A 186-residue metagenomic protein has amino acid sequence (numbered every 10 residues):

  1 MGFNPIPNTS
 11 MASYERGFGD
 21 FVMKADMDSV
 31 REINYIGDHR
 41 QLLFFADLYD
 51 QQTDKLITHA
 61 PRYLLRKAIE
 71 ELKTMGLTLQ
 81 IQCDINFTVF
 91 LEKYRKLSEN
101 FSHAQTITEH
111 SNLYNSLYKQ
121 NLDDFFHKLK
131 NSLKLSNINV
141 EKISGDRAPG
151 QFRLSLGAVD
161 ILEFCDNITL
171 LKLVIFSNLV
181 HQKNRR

Functional and structural regions predicted by a protein language model:
M1-K142, E163-D166, L170, Q182: ATP/Mg2+-dependent ligation/transfer catalytic cores
I85, Q105, D146-L154: Short, conserved phosphate-binding/catalytic loop or strand-edge motifs used in phosphoryl-/nucleotidyl-transfer
L154-F164: Terminal, regulation- and interaction-focused segments at domain boundaries
N178: Helical element adjacent to the flavin cofactor pocket in flavoenzyme catalytic cores
